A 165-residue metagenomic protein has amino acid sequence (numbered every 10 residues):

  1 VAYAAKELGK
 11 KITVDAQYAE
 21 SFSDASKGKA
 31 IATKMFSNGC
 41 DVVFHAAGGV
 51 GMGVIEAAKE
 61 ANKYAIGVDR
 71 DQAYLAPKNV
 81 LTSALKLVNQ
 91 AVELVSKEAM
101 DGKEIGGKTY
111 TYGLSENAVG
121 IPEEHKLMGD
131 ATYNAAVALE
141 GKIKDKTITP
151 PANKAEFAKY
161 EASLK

Functional and structural regions predicted by a protein language model:
V1-K165: A residue-level marker of the well-folded mature domains of exported/periplasmic proteins
